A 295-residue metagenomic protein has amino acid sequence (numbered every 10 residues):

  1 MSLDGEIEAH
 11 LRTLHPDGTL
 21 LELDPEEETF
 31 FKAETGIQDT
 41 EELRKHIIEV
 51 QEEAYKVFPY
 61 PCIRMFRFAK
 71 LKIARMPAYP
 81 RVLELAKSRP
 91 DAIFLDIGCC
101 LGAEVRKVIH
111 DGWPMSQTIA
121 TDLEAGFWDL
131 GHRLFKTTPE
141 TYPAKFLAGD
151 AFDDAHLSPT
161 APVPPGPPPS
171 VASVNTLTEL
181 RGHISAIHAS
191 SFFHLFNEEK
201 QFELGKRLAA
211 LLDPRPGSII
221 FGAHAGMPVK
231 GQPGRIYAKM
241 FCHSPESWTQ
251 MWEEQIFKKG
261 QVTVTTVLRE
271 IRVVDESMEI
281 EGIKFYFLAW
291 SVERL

Functional and structural regions predicted by a protein language model:
S2-E179, Q201, R207, R215-L295: Class I (Rossmann-like) S-adenosyl-L-methionine-dependent methyltransferase catalytic domain, capturing the SAM-binding
T118, I184, N197-E199: Leucine-rich repeat
H188: A conserved beta-strand element that flanks and buttresses the S-adenosyl-L-methionine
F192: Hydrophobic adenine-recognition pocket in adenosine-nucleotide-binding enzymes
F196-N197, L212-R215: Helix-to-beta-strand junctions that scaffold the AdoMet/dcAdoMet cofactor pocket in Class I SAM-dependent enzymes
